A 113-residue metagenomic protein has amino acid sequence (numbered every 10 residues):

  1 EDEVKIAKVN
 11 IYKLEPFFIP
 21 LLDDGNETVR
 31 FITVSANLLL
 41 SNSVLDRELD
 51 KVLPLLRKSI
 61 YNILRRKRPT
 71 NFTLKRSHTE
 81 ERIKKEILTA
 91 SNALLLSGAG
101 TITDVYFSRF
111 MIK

Functional and structural regions predicted by a protein language model:
E1-D104, S108-K113: Flexible, low-complexity charged segments
